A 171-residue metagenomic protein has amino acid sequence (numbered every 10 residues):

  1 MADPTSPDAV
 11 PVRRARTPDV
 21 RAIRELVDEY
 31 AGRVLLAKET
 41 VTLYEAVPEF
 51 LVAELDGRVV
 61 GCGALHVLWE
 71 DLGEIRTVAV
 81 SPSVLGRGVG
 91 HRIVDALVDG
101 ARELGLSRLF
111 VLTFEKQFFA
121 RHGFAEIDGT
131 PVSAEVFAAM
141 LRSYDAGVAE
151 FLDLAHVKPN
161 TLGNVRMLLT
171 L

Functional and structural regions predicted by a protein language model:
V10-I23: A short beta-loop-alpha structural element at the N-terminal edge of CoA-dependent acyl/N-acetyltransferase catalytic
R14, E25-K38: Helix-loop element at the rim of GNAT/NAT acetyltransferase active sites that forms part of the acceptor-substrate
I23-R24, F119: Hydrophobic pocket/interface hotspot
L35-F50, E54-L55, G61-V80: A conserved beta-strand-loop-helix scaffold within acyl/acetyltransferase catalytic domains
V80, G86-D99, F110-V111: Conserved acetyl-CoA-binding loop-helix of GNAT-fold acetyltransferases
E103, S107, T113-L141: Conserved active-site alpha-helix within GNAT-family acetyltransferase domains
V132-L171: C-terminal "cap" of GNAT-fold acetyltransferases
